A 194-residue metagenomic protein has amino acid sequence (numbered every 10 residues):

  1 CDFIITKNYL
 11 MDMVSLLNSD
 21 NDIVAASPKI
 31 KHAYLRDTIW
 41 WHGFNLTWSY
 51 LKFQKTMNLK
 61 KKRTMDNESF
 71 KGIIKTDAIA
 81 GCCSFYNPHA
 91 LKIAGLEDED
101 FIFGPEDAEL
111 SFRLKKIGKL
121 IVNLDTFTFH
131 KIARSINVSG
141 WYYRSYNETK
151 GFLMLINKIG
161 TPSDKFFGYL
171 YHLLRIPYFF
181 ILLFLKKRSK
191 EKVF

Functional and structural regions predicted by a protein language model:
D2-I4, I30, F101: Acidic metal-phosphate-binding loop of nucleotide-sugar-dependent transferases
F3-L16: Acidic donor-binding/catalytic loop of UDP-sugar-dependent glycosyltransferases, especially processive GT2
I5, A25-S27, V122-L124: Hydrophobic residues in well-ordered beta-strands that form the structural core
K7-N8, A108-E109, Y146-K150: A structural signal for well-ordered alpha-helical segments within the folded catalytic domains of diverse enzymes
V14-A94: Acidic/His-rich active-site region of diverse nucleotide-sugar glycosyltransferases
G72, D77-G95, D100-F127: A short, conserved alpha-helix in the catalytic core of glycosyltransferases
I117-E191: Active-site-adjacent helix/loop segment of glycosyltransferases that harbors family-specific signature motifs
